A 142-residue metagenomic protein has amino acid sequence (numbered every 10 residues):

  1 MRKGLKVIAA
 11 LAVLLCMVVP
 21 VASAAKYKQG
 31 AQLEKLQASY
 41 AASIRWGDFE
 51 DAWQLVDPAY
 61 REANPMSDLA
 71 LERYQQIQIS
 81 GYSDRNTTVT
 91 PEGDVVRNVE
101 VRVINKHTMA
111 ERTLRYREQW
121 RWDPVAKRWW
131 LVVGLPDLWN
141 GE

Functional and structural regions predicted by a protein language model:
M1-A9: Bacterial N-terminal signal peptides that target proteins for export
R2, G30-A31, L55, P136-W139: Low-complexity, Gly/Pro
A9-V18: Bacterial N-terminal signal peptides
P20-D48, Q54: Short, low-complexity N-terminal intrinsically disordered segments enriched in polar/charged residues
E34-L36, F49-D94: Short solvent-exposed beta->alpha transition segments
V89-E142: Exposed beta-sheet edge and beta->alpha loop/turn motif
